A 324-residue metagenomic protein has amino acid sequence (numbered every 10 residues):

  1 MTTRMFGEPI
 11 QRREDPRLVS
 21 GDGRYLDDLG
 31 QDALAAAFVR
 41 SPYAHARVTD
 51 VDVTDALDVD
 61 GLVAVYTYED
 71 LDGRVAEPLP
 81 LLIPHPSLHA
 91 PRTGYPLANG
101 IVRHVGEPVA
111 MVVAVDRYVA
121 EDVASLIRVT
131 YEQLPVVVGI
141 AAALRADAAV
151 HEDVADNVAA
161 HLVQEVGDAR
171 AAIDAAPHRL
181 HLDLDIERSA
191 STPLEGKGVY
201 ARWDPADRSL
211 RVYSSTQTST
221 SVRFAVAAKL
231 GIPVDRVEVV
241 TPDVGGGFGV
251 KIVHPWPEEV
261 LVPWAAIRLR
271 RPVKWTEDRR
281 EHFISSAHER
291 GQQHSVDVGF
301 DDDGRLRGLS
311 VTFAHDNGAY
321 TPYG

Functional and structural regions predicted by a protein language model:
M1-N157, R268, Y323: Flexible, low-hydrophobicity surface segments
E14-R17, L82-L88, D156-V199, Q293-G324: Glycine-rich loop/linker segments at domain edges
G21, A64-Y68, H104, L180-L184 (+4 more regions): General beta-strand structural signal in soluble alpha/beta enzymes
D27-D28, T54, N99-V102, A169-R170 (+6 more regions): A generic local secondary-structure boundary/capping motif
Q31-A35, V59-V63, A98-N99, G106-V109 (+7 more regions): Short coil/turn connectors at secondary-structure junctions
F38-E69, G73, V109-T130, V199-V244 (+3 more regions): Alpha-helical support elements that line or immediately flank enzyme active sites and cofactor-binding pockets
P78-L79, P84-A114, V119, G249-D302: Glycine-rich and small/hydrophobic secondary-structure elements
V119-G139, S221-V222, A227, E281-G324: Gly/Pro-rich active-site capping loops and adjacent beta-alpha segments that organize cofactor/substrate pockets
